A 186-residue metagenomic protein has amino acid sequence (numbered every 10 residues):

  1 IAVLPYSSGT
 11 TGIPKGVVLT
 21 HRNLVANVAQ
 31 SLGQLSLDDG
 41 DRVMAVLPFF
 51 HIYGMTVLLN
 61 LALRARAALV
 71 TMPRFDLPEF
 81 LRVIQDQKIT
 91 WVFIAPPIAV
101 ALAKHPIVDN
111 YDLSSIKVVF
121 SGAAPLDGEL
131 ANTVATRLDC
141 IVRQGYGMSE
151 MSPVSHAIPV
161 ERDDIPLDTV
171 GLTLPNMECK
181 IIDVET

Functional and structural regions predicted by a protein language model:
I1, S7-T10, V43, F49 (+5 more regions): Conserved S/T- and glycine-rich ATP-binding loop of Class I adenylate-forming
A2-A26: Conserved AMP-binding A3 loop
K15-V18, A45-V46, A67-R74, R143: Short beta-strand->loop structural element characteristic of the AMP-binding/adenylate-forming
H21-R22, L47, Q87, M177: Structural detector for helix-capping/boundary residues
V25-R42, F50-T90, H105: Conserved AMP-binding/adenylation subdomain of ANL enzymes
R64, I89-I94, A103-I165, E178: Gly/Ser/Thr-rich phosphate-binding loop
D168-L174: Short Gly/Pro-enriched turn/cap motifs at secondary-structure boundaries
K180-T186: Conserved beta-loop-beta connector loops within the AMP-binding
